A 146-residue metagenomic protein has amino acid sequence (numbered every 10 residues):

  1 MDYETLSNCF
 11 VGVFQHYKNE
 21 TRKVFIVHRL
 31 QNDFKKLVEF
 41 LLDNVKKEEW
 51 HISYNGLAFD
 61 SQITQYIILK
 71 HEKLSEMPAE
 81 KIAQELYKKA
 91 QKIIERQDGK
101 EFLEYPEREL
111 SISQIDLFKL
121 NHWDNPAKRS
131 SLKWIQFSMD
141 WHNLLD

Functional and structural regions predicted by a protein language model:
M1-N55, Q62-S75, I82-L86, R96: Conserved RNase H-like, two-metal-ion catalytic cores of nucleic-acid enzymes
C9-F10, F14, L57-D146: Metal-dependent phosphoesterase core characteristic of DEDDh/y 3'-5' exonuclease domains
